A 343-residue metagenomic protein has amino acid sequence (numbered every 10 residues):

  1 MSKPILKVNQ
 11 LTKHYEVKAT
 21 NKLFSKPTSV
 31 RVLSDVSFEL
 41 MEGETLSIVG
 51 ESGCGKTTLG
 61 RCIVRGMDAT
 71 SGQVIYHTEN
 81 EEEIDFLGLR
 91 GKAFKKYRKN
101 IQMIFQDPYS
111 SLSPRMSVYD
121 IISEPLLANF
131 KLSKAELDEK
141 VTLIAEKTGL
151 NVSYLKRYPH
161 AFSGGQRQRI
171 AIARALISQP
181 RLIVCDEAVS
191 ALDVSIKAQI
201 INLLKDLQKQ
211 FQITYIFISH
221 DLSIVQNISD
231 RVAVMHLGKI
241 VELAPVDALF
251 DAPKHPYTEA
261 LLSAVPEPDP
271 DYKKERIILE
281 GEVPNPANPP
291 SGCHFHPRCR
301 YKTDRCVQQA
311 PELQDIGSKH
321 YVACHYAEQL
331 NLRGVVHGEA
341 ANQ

Functional and structural regions predicted by a protein language model:
S2-P4, K18-F24, S29, P245-Q343: Short catalytic/signature loops enriched in Gly
Q73-K96: ABC ATPase NBD Q-loop/coupling interface
E81-E82, A135-S153, D206: Conserved ABC ATPase "signature" region
Y158-F162, Q166: Conserved ABC ATPase signature
I177-R181: A short, proline-enriched helix->beta-strand linker immediately N-terminal to the Walker B motif in ABC-type P-loop
A188, L192, I196-K274: P-loop NTP-binding/switch modules centered on Walker-like glycine-rich loops
